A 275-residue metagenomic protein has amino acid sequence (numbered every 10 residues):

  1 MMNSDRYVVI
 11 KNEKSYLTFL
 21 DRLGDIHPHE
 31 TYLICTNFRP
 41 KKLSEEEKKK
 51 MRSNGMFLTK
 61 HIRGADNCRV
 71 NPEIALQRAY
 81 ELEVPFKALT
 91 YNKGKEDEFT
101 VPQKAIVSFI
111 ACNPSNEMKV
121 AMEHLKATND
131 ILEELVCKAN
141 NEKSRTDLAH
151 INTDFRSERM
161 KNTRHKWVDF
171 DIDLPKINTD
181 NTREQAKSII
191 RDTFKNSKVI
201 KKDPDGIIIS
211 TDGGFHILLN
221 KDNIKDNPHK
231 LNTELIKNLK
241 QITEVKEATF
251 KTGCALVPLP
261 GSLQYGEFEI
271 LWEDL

Functional and structural regions predicted by a protein language model:
M1-T211, D222, H229-E234, C254-L275: Signature for HUH/AEP ssDNA processing cores
T233-T249: A common structural junction motif
